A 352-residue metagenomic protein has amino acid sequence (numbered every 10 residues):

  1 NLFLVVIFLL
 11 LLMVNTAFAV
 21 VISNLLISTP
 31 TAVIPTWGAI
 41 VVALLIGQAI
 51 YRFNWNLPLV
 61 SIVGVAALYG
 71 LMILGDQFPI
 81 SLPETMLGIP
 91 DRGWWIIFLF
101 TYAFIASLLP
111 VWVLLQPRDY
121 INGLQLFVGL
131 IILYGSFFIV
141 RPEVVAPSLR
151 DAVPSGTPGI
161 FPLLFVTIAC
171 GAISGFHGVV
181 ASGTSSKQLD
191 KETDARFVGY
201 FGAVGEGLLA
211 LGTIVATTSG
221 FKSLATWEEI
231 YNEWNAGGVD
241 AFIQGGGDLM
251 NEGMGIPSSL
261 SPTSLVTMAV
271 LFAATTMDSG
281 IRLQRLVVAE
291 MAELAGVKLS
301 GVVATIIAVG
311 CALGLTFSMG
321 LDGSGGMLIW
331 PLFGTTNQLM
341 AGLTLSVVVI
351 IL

Functional and structural regions predicted by a protein language model:
N1-F8, G156-A169, S223-W227, E252-F272 (+1 more regions): Select transmembrane alpha-helical segments in multipass membrane proteins
N1-R52, V60-T85, T218, G237-L249 (+1 more regions): Hydrophobic transmembrane alpha-helices that form the core helical bundles of multi-pass secondary transporters
L2-L9, F201-L208, S261, V270 (+2 more regions): Loop-to-transmembrane helix boundary motifs in multi-pass membrane proteins
F18-S28, V41-L59, M72-M86, T101-I121 (+5 more regions): Membrane-water interface regions at transmembrane-helix termini and the short interhelical loops of multi-pass membrane
L25-I40, M86-T101, L163-G171, V266 (+1 more regions): Structural signature of hydrophobic alpha-helical transmembrane segments
G47-R52, A66-S107, F127-D151, T217-F221: Hydrophobic alpha-helical segments and their helix-loop junctions in multi-pass secondary transporters
I89-L109, G135-P142, A152-E192, R196-F201 (+3 more regions): Hydrophobic, membrane-embedded alpha-helices of multi-pass small-molecule transporters
F137-D151, V204-Q244, F317-S324: Extracellular/periplasmic helix-exit of transmembrane alpha-helices
